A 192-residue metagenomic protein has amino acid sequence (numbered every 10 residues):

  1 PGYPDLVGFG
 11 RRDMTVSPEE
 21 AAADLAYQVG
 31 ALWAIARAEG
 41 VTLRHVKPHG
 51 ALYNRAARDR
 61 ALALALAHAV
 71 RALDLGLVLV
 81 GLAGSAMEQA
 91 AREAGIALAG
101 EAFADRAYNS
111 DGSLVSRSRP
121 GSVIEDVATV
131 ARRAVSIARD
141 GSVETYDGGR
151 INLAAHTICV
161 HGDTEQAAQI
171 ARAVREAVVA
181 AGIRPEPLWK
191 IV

Functional and structural regions predicted by a protein language model:
D5-P48, R55: Glycine/small-residue-rich loop that forms an oxyanion/phosphate-binding "nest" at active or ligand-binding sites
V7-A22, L75, S113-E125: Glycine-rich tight-turn/loop motif centered on a GG-T
A21, R55-R58, L73-A83: Catalytic beta/alpha-barrel core
A36-R44, S142-N152, G182-I191: Flexible, glycine/charged-enriched surface loops at secondary-structure junctions
L43-K47, G76-V80, A97-A99, T157-C159 (+1 more regions): Structural preference for beta-strand elements that scaffold enzyme active sites
D59-A65: Charged helix-capping and loop-helix junction motifs
L77, Q169-V192: C-terminal domain-boundary segment and adjacent tail
G84-S142: Active-site rim beta-loop-alpha module in soluble metabolic enzymes
